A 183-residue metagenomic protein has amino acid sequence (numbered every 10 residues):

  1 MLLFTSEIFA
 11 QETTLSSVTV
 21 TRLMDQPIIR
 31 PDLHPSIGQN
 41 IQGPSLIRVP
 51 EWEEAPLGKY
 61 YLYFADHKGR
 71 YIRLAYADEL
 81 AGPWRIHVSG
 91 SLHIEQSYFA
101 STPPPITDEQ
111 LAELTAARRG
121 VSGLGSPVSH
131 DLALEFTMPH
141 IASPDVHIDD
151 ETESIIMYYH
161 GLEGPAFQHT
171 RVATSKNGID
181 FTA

Functional and structural regions predicted by a protein language model:
A10-S143, H147-A183: Beta-rich carbohydrate-recognition and catalytic domains
